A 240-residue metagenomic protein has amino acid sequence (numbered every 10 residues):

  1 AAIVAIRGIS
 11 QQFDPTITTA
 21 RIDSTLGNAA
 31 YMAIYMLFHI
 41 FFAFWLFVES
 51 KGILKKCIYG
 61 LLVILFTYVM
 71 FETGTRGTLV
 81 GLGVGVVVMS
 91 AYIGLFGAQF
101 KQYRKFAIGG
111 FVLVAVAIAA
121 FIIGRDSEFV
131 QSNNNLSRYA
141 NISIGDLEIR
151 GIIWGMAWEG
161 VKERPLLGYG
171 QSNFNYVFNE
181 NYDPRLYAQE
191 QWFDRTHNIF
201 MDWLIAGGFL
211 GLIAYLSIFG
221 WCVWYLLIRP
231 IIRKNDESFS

Functional and structural regions predicted by a protein language model:
A1-S127, I205-A206, L212-S240: Alpha-helical transmembrane segments of multi-pass inner-membrane proteins
S10-T19, F129-N135, E180-A188: Peri-membrane helix termini and adjoining interfacial loops of integral membrane proteins
T18-A20, V63-F66, W158-E159, A188 (+1 more regions): Short hydrophobic "helix-edge" motifs at membrane interfaces and signal-peptide entry regions
A20-D23, K55, G151, S172 (+2 more regions): Alpha-helical membrane and juxtamembrane elements of multi-pass inner-membrane transport and channel proteins
R21-I22, L82-V86, R104-F106, A120-K162: Flexible juxtamembrane loops connecting transmembrane helices in multi-pass membrane enzymes that build or modify
S24, R138-I142, Y187-Q189, R233-S238: Short beta-alpha connecting loops at secondary-structure transitions that line or flank enzyme active sites
N28, I149-F193, F200, G207-A214: TM-adjacent membrane-interface loops and short helices in multi-pass inner/ER membrane proteins
